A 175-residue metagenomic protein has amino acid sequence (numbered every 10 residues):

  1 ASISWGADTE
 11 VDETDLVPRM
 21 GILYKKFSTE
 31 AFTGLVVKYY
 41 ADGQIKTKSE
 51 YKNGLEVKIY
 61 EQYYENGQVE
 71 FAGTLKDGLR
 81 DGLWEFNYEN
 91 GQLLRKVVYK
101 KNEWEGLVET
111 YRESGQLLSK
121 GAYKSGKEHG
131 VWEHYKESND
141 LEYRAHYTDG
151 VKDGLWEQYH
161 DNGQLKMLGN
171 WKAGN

Functional and structural regions predicted by a protein language model:
S2-N175: Glycine/tyrosine- and acidic-biased, solvent-exposed loop/turn segments at the edges of beta-strands
